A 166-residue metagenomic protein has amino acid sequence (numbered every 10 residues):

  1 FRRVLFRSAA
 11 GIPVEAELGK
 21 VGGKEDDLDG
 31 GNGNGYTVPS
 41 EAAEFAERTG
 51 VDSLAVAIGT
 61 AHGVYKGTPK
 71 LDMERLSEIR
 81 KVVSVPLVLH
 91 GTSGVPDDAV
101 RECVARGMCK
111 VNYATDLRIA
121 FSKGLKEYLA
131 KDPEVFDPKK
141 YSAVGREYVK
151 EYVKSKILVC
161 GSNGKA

Functional and structural regions predicted by a protein language model:
F1-L5: Short, small-residue-biased leader/transition segments that mark boundaries at the very start of proteins
A9, R48-T49, V82, R106: Structural motif
G11-E15, D52-A57, P86-V88, K110-N112: Structural preference for beta-strand elements that scaffold enzyme active sites
G23-S40: Active-site glycine- and acidic-residue-rich loops that bind and position anionic ligands or nucleotide-like cofactors
G50-E74: Glycine/Thr-rich beta-alpha phosphate-binding loop at enzyme active sites
I58-G63, R106-S122: Glycine-rich phosphate-binding active-site loops on the catalytic face of alpha/beta enzymes
L87, T92-M108: Catalytic cores of alpha/beta
K126-A166: Extended, intrinsically disordered, low-complexity segments
